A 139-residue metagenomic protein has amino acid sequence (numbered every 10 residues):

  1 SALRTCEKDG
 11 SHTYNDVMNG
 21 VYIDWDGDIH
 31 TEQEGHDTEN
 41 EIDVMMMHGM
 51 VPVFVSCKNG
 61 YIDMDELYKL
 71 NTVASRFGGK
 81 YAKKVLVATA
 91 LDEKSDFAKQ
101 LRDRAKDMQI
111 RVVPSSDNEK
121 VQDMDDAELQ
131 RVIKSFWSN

Functional and structural regions predicted by a protein language model:
S1-N139: Intrinsically disordered, low-complexity Ser/Thr/Pro/Gly-rich regulatory segments
